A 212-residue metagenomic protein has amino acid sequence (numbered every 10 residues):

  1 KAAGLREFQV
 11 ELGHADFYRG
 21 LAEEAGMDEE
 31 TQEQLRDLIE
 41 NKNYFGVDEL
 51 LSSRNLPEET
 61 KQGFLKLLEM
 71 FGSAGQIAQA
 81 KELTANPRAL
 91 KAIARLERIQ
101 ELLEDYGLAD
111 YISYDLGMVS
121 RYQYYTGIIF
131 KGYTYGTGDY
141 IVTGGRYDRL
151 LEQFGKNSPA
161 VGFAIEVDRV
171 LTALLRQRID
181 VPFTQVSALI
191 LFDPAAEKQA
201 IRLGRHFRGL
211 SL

Functional and structural regions predicted by a protein language model:
K1, E7-E11, R19-E23, D28-E33: Class II aminoacyl-tRNA synthetase-like tRNA-binding/catalytic domains
K1-R6, E49-L212: Positively charged, Gly/Ser-enriched RNA/tRNA-binding surfaces
E7-F17, L35-L38, S113-G117: Short, surface-exposed recognition loops or helix-turn segments adjacent to catalytic cores
L12, E29, N41, E58 (+1 more regions): Short, amphipathic alpha-helical segments
L12-E24, M118-T126: Beta-rich nucleic-acid/ligand-interaction surfaces
R19, N41, V170: Short Asp/Glu-rich motifs
G26-E49, L56, L108, T134: Acidic, His- and aromatic-enriched active-site or binding-groove loops in soluble protein domains that engage sugars
